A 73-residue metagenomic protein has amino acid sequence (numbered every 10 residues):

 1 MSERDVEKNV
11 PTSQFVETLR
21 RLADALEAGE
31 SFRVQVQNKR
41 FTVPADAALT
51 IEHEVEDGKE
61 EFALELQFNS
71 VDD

Functional and structural regions predicted by a protein language model:
M1-D5, R33-Q35, R40-D73: N-terminal intrinsically disordered, cationic/polar leader segments that include organellar targeting peptides
E7, S13, S31-R33: Charged, well-structured alpha/beta interaction segments
